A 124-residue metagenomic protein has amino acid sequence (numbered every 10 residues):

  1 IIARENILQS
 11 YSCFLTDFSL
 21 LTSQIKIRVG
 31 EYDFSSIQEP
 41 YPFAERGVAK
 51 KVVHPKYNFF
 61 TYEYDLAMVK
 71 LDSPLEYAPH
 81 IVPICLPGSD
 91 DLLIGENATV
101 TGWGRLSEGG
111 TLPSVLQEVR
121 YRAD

Functional and structural regions predicted by a protein language model:
I2-I7, C13-F59, I84, S114 (+1 more regions): Conserved H-D interstitial segment of serine endopeptidase catalytic domains
E5, G30-D33, K56, D72-P74 (+2 more regions): Solvent-exposed coil/turn segments that connect beta secondary-structure elements in extracytoplasmic/periplasmic
T16, S35-S36, E76, S107-G109: Eukaryotic short linear interaction motifs
L20-T22, T61, E76-P79, L93: A cross-taxa feature marking solvent-exposed loop/turn segments within ectodomains of secreted and single-pass membrane
Y64-L66, L116: Glycine-centered small-residue motifs that form tight turns and secondary-structure capping sites at repeat-unit
M68-K70: Short, well-ordered beta-strand micro-motif
D72, A78-D124: Chymotrypsin/trypsin-fold serine protease catalytic domain
